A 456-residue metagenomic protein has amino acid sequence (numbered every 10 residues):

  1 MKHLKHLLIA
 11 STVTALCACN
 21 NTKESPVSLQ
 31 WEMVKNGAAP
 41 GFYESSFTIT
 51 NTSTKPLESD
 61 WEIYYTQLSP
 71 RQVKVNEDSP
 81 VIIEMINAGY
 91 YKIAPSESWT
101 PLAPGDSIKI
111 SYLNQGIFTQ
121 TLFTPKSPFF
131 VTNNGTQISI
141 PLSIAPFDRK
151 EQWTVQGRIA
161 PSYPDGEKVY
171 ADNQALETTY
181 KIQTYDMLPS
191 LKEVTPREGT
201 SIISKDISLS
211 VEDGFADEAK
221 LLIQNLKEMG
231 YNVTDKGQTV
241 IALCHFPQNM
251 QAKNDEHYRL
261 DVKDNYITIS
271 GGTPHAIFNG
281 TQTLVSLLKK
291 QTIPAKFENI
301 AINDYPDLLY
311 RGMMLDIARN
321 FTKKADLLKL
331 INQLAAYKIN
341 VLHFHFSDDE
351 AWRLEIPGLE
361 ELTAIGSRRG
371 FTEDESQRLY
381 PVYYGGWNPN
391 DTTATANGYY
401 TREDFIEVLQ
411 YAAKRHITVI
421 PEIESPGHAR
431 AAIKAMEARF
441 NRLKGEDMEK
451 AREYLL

Functional and structural regions predicted by a protein language model:
N20-T22, T124-P125, F129-P306: Acidic, contiguous N-terminal accessory segments
T22-G41: Low-complexity, acidic Ser/Thr/Pro/Gly-rich terminal tails and inter-domain linkers that flank the onset of structured
K35, T48-K55, Q67: Asparagine-centered strand-capping/turn motif at beta-strand->loop junctions
A38-S46, S59: Short, solvent-exposed loop/turn segments enriched in Ser/Thr/Gly
Y43-N51, G105, I269: Short, well-ordered beta-strand segments enriched in hydrophobic/aromatic residues
T66-S79, P294: Short aromatic-acidic-glycine turn motif
D78-F118: Intrinsically disordered, low-complexity Pro/Gly/Ser/Thr-rich segments with frequent PxxP/GP/PP motifs and embedded
D255-H257, V262-L455: Feature activates predominantly on carbohydrate-active enzymes
